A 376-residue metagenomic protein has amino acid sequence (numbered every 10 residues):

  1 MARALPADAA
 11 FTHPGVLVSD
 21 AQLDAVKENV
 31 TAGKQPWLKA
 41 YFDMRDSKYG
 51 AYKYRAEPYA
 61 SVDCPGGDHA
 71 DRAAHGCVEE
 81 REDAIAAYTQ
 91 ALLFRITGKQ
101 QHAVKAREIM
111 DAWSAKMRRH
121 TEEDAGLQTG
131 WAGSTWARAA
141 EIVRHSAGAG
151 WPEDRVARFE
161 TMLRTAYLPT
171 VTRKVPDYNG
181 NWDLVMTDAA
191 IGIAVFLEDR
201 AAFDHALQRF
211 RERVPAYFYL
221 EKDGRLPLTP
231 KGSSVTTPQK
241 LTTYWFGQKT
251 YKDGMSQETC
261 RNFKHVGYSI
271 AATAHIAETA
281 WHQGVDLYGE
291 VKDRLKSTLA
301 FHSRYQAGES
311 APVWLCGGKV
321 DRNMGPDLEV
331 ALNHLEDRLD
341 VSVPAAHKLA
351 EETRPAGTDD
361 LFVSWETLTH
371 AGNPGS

Functional and structural regions predicted by a protein language model:
A2-P176, L184, D188, Q208-P215 (+4 more regions): Extracellular glycan-targeting catalytic surfaces
R95-G98, A194-E198: Hydrophobic/aromatic side-chain positions at a characteristic register within alpha-helices of tetratricopeptide repeats
Q128, W182, N262-S269, R294: Secondary-structure capping and boundary motifs in well-ordered enzyme cores
A189-I193: Amphipathic alpha-helical interface segments
V195, R200-A201, L207, S376: C-terminal intrinsically disordered extensions
A201-H205, R261-A274, E278-H282: Active-site-proximal binding-pocket segments
F218-T259: Flexible internal linker/loop segments at domain or repeat junctions
